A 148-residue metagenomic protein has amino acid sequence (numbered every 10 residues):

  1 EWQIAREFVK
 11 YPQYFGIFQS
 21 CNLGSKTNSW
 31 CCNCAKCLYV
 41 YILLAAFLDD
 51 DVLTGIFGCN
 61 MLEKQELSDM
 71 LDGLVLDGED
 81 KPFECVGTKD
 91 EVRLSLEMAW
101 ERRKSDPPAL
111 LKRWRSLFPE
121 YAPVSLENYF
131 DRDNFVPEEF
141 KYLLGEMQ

Functional and structural regions predicted by a protein language model:
E1-Q148: Nucleotide-activated chemistry modules centered on ATP-dependent adenylation/adenylyltransferase
